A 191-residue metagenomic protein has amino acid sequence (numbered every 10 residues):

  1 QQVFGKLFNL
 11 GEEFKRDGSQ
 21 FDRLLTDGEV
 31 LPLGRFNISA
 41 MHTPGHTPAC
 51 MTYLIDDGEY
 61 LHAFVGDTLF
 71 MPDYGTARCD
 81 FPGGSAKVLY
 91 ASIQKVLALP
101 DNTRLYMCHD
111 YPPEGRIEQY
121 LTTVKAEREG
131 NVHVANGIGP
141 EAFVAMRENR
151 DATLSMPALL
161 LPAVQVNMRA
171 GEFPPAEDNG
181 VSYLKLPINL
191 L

Functional and structural regions predicted by a protein language model:
Q1-S39, L61, G130: Active-site HxH/HxHxD metal-binding segment of metal-dependent hydrolases
E29-G58, A98: Core dinuclear metal-dependent hydrolase active-site scaffold
H46-T47, T68, Y74, D110-Y111: Active-site metal-binding loops of divalent metal-dependent hydrolases
H62-F64, F70, Y106: Residue-level marker for buried hydrophobic side chains located in beta-strands that build the well-ordered beta-sheet
Y74-G83: Surface-exposed cleft-lining segments at the edges of enzyme active sites
G83-G84, I138: Residue-level signal for the nucleotide or nucleotide-sugar donor/cofactor binding architecture
G84-S92: Active-site glycine-rich loop that binds ribose-phosphate moieties when present
A91-R104, C108-L191: Accessory terminal helices/loops
